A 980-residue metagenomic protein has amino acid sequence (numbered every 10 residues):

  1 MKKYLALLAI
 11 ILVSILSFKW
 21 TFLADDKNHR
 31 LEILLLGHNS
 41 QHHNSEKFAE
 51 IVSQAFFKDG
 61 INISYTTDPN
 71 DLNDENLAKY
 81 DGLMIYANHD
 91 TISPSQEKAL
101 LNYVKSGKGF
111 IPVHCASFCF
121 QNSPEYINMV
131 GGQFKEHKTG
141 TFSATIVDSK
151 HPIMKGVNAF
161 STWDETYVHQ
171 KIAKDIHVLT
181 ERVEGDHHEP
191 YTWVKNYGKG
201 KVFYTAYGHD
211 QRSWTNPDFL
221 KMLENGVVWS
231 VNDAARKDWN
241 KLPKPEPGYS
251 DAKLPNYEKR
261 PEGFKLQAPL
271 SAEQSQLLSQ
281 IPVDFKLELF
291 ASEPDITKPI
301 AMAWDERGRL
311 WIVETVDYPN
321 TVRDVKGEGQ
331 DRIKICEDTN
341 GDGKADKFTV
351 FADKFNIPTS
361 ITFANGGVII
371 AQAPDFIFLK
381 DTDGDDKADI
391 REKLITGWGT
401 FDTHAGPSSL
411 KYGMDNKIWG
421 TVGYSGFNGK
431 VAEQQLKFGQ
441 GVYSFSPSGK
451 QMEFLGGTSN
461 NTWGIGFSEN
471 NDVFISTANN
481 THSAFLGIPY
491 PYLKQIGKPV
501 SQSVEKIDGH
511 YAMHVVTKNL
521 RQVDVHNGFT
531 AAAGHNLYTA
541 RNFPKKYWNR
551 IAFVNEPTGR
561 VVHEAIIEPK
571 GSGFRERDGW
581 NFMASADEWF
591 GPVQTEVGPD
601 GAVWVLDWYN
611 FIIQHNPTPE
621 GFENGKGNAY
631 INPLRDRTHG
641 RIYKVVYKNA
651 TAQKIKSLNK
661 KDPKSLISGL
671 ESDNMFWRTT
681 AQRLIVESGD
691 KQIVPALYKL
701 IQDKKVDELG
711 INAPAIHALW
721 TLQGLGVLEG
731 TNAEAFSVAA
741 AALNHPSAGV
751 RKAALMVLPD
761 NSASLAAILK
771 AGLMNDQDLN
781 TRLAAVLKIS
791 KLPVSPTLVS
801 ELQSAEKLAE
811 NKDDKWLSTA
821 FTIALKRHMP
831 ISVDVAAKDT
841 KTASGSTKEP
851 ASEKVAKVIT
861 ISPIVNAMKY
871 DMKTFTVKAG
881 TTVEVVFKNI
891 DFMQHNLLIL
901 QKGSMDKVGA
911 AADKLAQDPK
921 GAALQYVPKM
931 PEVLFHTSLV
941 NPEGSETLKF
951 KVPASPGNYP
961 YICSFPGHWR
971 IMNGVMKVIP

Functional and structural regions predicted by a protein language model:
K27-L31, K58, Y197-E262: Extracellular ligand-binding/catalytic regions of CAZymes and related secreted enzymes and adhesion modules
E32, A55, N62, T66 (+4 more regions): Beta-propeller domains with acidic blade repeats across secreted/periplasmic ectodomains and cytosolic WD/CNH propellers
L36, D90-G156: A glycine-rich, often tryptophan-bearing local segment used as a flexible ligand/cofactor-contacting loop or short
G132-A206: Catalytic beta-strand/loop cores that center a nucleophilic Ser/Cys/Thr and support acyl-enzyme chemistry
K244-L289, I496-V516, V523, W580 (+3 more regions): Extracellular/periplasmic ectodomains of large secreted or surface enzymes and adhesion receptors
R309, G466, T874-I899, E946-P960 (+1 more regions): Beta-strand cores of secreted/periplasmic/IMS beta-sandwich domains, seen most often in copper-related folds
E853-T882: N-terminal edge beta-strand
P931-P980: Extracellular/periplasmic metallocenter environments
